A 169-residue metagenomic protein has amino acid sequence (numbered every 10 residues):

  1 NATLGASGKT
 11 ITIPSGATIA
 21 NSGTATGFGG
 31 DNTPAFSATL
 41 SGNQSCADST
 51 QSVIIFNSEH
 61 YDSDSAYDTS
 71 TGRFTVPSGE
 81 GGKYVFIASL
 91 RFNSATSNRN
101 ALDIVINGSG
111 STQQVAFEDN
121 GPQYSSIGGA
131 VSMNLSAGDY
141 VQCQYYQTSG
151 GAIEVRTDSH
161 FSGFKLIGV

Functional and structural regions predicted by a protein language model:
N1-A25, S149: Beta-strand-rich receptor-binding modules of extracellular spikes/adhesins
N1-T10, L40, R99-A101, Y124-S125: Self-maturation zones of extracellular/virion spikes and adhesins
A17, E80, A137-D139: Surface-exposed loop/turn positions
I19, G23-N98, V115-Q123, A130 (+1 more regions): Terminal (often C-terminal
S97-G110: Short, surface-exposed beta-strand/strand-loop-strand elements in extracellular ectodomains
L102, A130-M133: Hydrophobic/aromatic beta-strand elements that line small-molecule binding cavities or substrate pockets in beta-rich
S109, Q113-D119, Q142: Glycine-anchored, exposed beta-strand/edge motif detector
Q144-G151: Short beta-strand-plus-loop segments that form exposed binding edges in beta-rich domains
